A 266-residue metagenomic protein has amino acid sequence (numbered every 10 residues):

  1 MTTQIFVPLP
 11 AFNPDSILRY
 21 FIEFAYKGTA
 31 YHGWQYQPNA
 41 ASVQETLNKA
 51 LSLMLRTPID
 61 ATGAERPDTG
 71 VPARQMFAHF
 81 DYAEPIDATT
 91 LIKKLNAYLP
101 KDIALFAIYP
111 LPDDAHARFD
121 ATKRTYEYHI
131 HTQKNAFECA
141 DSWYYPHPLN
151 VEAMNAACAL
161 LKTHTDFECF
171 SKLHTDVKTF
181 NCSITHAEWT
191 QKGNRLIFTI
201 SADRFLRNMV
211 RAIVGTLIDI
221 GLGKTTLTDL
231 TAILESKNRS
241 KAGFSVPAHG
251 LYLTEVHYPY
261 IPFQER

Functional and structural regions predicted by a protein language model:
T2-R266: Structured-RNA-binding interfaces characteristic of tRNA pseudouridine synthases
